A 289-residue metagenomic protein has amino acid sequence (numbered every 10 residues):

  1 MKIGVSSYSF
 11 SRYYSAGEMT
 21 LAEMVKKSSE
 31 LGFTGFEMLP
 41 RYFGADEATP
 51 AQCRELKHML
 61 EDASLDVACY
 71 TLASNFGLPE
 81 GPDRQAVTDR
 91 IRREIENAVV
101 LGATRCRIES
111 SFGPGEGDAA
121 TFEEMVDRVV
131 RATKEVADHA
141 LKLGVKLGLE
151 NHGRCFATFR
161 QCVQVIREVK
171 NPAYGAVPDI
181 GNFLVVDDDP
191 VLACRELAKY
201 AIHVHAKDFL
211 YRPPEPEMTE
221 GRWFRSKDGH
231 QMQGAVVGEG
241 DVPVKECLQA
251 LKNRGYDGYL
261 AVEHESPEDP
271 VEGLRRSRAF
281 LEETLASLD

Functional and structural regions predicted by a protein language model:
M1-R105, E123-D127, R131-K134, L141 (+7 more regions): N-terminal pre-domain/capping segments
G4-S6, G148, V177, A261: Conserved Rossmann-like nucleotide-binding pocket used by diverse enzymes that bind dinucleotide cofactors
R12-E18, L39-C53, N75-Q85, G113-D118 (+5 more regions): Acidic-and-aromatic substrate-binding clefts and catalytic sites of carbohydrate-active enzymes
K26, G35-F36, Y70, R131-D241 (+1 more regions): Acidic/histidine-rich catalytic cores of soluble enzymes
A98-A119, L143-H152, A261-V262: Active-site groove signature of glycoside hydrolases
K207-F209, K245, K252: Catalytic-face loop-and-helix region of soluble metabolic enzyme cores
V236, E246-C247, L260: H/E-rich (His + Asp/Glu) clusters that bind or coordinate divalent metals
G258-L281: C-terminal/domain-terminus segments
